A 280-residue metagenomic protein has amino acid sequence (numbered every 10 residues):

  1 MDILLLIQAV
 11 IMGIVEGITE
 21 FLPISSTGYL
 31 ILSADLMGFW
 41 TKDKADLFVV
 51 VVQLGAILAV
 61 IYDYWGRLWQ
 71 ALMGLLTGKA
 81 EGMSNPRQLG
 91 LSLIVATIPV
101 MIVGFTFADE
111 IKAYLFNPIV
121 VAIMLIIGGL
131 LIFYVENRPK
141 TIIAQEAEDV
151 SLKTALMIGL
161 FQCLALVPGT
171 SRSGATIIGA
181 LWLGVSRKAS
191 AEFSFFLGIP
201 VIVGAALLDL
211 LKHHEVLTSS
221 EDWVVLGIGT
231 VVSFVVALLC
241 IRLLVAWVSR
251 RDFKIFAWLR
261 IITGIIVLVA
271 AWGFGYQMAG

Functional and structural regions predicted by a protein language model:
M1-G280: Multi-pass membrane proteins that catalyze or facilitate reactions on polyprenyl-/lipid-phosphate substrates and their
